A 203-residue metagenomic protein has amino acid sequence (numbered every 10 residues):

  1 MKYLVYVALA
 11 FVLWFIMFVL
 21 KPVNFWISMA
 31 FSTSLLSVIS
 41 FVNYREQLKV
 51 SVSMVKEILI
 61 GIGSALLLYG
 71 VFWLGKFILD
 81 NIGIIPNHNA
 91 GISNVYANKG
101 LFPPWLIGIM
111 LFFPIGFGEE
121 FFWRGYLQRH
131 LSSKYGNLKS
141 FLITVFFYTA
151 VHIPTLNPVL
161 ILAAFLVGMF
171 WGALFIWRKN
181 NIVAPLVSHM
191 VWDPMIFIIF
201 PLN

Functional and structural regions predicted by a protein language model:
M1-I62, L66-G70, F77-I78, P194 (+1 more regions): N-terminal, membrane-interfacial amphipathic/helix-forming hydrophobic leader that caps and precedes the first
L4-A8, I58-G63, W105-I109, L138-I143 (+2 more regions): Hydrophobic alpha-helical transmembrane segments
L13-P22, A150-L156, L174-I176: Hydrophobic alpha-helical transmembrane segments
S28-L36, L111, A163-W171: Hydrophobic core segments of transmembrane alpha-helices in multi-pass, intramembrane catalytic enzymes
Q47-I115: Juxtamembrane helix-loop-helix connectors linking adjacent transmembrane helices in multi-pass membrane enzymes
E119-I143, A173-N181: Membrane-interface helix/loop boundary segments of multi-pass membrane proteins
S140-H152, G168, M190: Small-polar-interrupted transmembrane alpha-helices in polytopic inner-membrane proteins
L160-N203: Functionally important transmembrane alpha-helices
